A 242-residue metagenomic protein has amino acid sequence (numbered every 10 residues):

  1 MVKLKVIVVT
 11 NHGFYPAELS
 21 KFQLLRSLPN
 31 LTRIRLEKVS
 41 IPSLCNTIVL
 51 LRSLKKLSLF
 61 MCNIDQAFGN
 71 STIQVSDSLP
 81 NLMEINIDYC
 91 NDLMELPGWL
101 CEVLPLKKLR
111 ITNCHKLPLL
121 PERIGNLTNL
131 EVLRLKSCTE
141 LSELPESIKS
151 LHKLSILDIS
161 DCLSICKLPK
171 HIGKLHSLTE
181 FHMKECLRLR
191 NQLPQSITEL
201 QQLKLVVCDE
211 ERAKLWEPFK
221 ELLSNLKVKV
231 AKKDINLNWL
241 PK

Functional and structural regions predicted by a protein language model:
M1-N191, S196-K242: Predominantly recognizes leucine-rich repeat
